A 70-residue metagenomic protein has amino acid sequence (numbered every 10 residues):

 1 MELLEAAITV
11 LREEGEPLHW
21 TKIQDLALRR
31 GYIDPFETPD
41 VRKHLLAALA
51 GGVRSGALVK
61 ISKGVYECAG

Functional and structural regions predicted by a protein language model:
M1-A6, E14, L18-T21, L26-G70: Charged low-complexity interaction tracts in eukaryotic proteins
